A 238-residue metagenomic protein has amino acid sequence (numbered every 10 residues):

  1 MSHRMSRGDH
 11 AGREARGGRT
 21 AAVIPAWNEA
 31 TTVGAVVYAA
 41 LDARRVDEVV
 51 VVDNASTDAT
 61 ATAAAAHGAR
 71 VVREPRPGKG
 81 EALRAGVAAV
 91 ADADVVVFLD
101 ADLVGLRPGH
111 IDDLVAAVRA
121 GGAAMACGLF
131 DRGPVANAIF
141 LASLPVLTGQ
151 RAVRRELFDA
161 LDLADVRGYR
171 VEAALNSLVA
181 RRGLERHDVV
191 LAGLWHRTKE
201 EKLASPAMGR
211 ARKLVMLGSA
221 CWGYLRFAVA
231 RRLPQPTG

Functional and structural regions predicted by a protein language model:
S2-A15, V166, A173, A180-G238: Hydrophobic helical membrane-anchoring modules
R19-A21, A174: Cell-envelope/extracellular polymer assembly enzymes that use nucleotide-activated donors
N28-D42: Short, well-formed alpha-helical segments that are part of the catalytic scaffolds of diverse glycosyltransferases
D53-A61: A conserved acidic beta->alpha catalytic loop
A61-A89: Conserved donor nucleotide-binding strand/loop of the catalytic core
A93-V104: Short beta-strand-to-loop acidic/aromatic patch adjacent to the donor-nucleotide binding site
P108-C127: Conserved donor-nucleotide/metal-binding helix-loop-beta segment in metal-dependent transferases, i.e., the alpha-helix
A126-F140: Short beta-strand-to-loop element that shapes/binds the nucleotide-sugar donor at the catalytic cleft/hinge
